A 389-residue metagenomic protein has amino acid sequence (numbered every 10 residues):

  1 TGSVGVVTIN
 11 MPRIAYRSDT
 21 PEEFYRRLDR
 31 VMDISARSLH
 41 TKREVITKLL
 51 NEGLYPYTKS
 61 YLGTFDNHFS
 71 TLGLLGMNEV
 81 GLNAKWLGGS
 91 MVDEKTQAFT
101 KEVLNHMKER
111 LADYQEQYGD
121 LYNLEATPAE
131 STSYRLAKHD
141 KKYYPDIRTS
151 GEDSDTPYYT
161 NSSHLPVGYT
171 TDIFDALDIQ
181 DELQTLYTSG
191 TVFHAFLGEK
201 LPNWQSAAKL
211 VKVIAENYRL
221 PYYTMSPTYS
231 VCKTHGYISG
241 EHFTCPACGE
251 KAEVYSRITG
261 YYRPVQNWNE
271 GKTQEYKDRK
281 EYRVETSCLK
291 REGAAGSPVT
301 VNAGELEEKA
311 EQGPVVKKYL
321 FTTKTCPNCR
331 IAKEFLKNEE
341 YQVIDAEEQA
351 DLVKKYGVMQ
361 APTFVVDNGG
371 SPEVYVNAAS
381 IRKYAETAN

Functional and structural regions predicted by a protein language model:
T1-D66, L87, D93-A247, V254: Conserved catalytic cores of very large enzyme subunits
K59-V80: Core structural elements
E79-L87: Well-ordered alpha-helical scaffold segments within catalytic/enzyme domains
T228-A247, E253, R257-V315: Intrinsic, low-complexity terminal and presequence regions
Y255, E308-Q342: Local sequence-structure signature of Cys/Sec-based thiol-disulfide redox active-site neighborhoods
E348-K354: Acidic, metal-coordinating helix/loop segments flanking the phosphotransfer/catalytic sites of two-component signaling
Y356-V365: Structural micro-motif
D367-N389: Non-catalytic, surface beta->alpha helical segment in thiol-disulfide oxidoreductase systems
